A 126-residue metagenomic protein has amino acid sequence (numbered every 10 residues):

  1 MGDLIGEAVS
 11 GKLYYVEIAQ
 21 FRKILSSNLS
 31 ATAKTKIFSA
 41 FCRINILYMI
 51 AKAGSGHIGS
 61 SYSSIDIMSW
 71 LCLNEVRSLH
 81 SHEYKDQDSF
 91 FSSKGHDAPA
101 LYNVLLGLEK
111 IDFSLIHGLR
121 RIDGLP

Functional and structural regions predicted by a protein language model:
M1-M68: Conserved acidic/glycine
S63-P126: Cofactor-binding active-site loop characterized by glycine-rich and histidine/acidic residues
